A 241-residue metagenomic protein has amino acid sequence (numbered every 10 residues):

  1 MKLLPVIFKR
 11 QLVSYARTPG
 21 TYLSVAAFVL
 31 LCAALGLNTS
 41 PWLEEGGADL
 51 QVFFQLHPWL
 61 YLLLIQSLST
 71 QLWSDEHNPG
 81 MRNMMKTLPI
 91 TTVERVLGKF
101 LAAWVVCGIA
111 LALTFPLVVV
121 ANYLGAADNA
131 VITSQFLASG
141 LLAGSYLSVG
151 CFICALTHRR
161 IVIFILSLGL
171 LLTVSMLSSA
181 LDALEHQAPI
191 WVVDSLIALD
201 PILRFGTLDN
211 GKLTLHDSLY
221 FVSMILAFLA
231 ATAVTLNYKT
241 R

Functional and structural regions predicted by a protein language model:
M1-L23, R241: Aromatic- and glycine-rich beta-strand/loop motifs that create alpha-glucan
T21-F28, R160-S178: Pore- or pathway-lining transmembrane helices of multi-pass membrane proteins that form conduits for solutes/ions
A34-L37, E44-G47, F53-F54, L60 (+2 more regions): Secretory targeting signals
P41-W42, G47, Q51, L166-T235 (+1 more regions): Terminal transmembrane helical anchor/hairpin motif
D49, L68-K86, F100: Transmembrane helix boundary and interhelical loop/hinge segments in multi-pass membrane proteins
F53-D75: Long, hydrophobic alpha-helical segments
I65-S69, S148-V149, A231-T232: Hydrophobic/aromatic residues in alpha-helical transmembrane segments
